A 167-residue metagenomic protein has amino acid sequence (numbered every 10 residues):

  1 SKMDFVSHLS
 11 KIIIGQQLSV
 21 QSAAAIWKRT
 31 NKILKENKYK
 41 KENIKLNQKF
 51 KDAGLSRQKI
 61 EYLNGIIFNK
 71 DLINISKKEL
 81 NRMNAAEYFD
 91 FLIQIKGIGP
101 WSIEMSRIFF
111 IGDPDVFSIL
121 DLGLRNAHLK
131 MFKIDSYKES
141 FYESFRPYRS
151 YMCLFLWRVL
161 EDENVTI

Functional and structural regions predicted by a protein language model:
S1-K2, D90: Short, solvent-exposed helix-loop connector elements
K2, L55-Q58, V116: A generic short alpha-helical patch detector that favors 3-5-residue windows in or near N-terminal regions
K2-Q17: Alpha-helical scaffold segments that form or flank carboxylate-/histidine-based iron centers
L18-S19, A23-Q94, S144-R146: Alpha-helical ds-nucleic-acid-binding substructure associated with the helix-hairpin-helix region of base-excision DNA
I60-E61, G65, N81-E87, P100-I167: C-terminal accessory module of base-excision DNA glycosylases/AP lyases that mediates lesion recognition and DNA
